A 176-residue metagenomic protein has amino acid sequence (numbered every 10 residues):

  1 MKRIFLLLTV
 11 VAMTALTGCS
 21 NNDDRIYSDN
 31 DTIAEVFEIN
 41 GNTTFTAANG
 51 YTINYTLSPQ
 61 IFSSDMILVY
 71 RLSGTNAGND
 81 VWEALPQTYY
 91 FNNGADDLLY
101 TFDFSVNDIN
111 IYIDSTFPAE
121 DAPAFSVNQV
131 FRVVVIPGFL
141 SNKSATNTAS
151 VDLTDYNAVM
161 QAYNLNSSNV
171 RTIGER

Functional and structural regions predicted by a protein language model:
R3-I4, N21-Y90, G138-R176: Acidic/polar, low-complexity intrinsically disordered N-terminal segments immediately downstream of a Sec signal
L6-M13: Sec-dependent N-terminal signal peptides
A15-G18: C-terminal motif of bacterial Sec signal peptides marking the signal peptidase cleavage site
F91-Y100, M160: Short, surface-exposed linear segments at secondary-structure transitions and domain or protein termini
L98-N128: Structured beta-strand segments within beta-sheet-rich domains
T116, I136-F139: Solvent-exposed coil/turn segments that connect beta secondary-structure elements in extracytoplasmic/periplasmic
N128-P137: Short, structured beta-strand segments at or near domain termini in extracellular proteins/domains
